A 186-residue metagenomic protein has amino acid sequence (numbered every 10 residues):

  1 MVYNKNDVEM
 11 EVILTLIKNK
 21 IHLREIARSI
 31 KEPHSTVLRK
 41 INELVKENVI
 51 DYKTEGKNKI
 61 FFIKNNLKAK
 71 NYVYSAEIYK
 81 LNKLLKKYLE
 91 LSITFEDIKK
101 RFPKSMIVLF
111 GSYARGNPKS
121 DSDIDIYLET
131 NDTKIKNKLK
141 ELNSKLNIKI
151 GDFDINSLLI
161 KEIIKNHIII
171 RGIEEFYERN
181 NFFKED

Functional and structural regions predicted by a protein language model:
M1-P103, R115-K119, E129-D186: Catalytic core of pol beta-like nucleotidyltransferases
L109-S112: Glycine-rich beta-strand-to-loop/alpha-helix junction loops that act as flexible
S122-I124: Change "...and in nucleic-acid phosphodiester-cleaving endonucleases..." to "...and in nucleic-acid processing enzymes
